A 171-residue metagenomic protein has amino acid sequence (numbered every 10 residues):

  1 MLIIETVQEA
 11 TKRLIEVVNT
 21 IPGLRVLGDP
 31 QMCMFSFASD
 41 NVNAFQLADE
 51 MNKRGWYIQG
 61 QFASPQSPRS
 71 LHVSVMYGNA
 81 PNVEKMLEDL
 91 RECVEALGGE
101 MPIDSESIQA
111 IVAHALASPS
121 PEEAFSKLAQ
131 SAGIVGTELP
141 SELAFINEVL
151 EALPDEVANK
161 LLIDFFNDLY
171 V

Functional and structural regions predicted by a protein language model:
M1-I4, L24-R25, F37-D40: Generic detector of short, locally flexible boundary/turn motifs and exposed helical patches
M1-L2, D29, S70-V75: Short beta-alpha connecting loops at secondary-structure transitions that line or flank enzyme active sites
L2-R13, V17: A non-catalytic, amphipathic alpha-helix used as a structural packing/dimerization or gating element in enzyme scaffolds
Q8-K12, V26-F37, S67-S70: Conserved glycine-rich beta-strand-loop-beta hairpin in the small C-terminal domain of fold type I
N19-L27: Surface-exposed helix-capping loop/turn segments at secondary-structure junctions
T20, A38-V171: Non-catalytic terminal extensions of PLP-dependent enzymes
